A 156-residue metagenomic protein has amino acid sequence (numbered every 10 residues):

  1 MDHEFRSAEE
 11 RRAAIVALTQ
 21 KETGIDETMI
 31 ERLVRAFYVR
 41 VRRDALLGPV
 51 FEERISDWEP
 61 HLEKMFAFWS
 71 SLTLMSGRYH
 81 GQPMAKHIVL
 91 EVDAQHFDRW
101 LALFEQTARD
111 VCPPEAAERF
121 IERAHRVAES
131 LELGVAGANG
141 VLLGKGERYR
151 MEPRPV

Functional and structural regions predicted by a protein language model:
M1-V156: Core of compact, soluble alpha-helical bundle domains
